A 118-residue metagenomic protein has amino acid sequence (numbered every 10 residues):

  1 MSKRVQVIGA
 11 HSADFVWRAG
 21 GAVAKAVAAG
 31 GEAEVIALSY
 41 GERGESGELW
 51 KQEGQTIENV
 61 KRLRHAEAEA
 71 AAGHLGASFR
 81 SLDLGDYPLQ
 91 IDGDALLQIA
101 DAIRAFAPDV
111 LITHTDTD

Functional and structural regions predicted by a protein language model:
M1-F106: Active-site rim/loop-helix segments in enzyme catalytic domains that contact anionic ligands
V110-D118: Acidic beta-strand-to-loop metal/phosphate-binding motif
